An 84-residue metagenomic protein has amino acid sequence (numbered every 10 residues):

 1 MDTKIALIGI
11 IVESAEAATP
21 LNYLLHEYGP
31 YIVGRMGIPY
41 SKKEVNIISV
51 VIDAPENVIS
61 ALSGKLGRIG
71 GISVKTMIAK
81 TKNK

Functional and structural regions predicted by a protein language model:
M1-K84: Long, contiguous binding/interaction regions
